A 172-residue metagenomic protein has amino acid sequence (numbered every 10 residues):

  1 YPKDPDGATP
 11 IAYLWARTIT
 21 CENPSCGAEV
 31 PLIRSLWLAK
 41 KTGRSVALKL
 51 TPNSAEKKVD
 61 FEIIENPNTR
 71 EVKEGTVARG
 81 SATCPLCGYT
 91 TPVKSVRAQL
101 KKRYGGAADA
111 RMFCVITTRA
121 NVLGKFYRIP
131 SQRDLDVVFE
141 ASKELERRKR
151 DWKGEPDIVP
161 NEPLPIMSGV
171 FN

Functional and structural regions predicted by a protein language model:
Y1-N172: Charged, often flexible domain-edge or linker segments that flank or initiate folded functional domains
